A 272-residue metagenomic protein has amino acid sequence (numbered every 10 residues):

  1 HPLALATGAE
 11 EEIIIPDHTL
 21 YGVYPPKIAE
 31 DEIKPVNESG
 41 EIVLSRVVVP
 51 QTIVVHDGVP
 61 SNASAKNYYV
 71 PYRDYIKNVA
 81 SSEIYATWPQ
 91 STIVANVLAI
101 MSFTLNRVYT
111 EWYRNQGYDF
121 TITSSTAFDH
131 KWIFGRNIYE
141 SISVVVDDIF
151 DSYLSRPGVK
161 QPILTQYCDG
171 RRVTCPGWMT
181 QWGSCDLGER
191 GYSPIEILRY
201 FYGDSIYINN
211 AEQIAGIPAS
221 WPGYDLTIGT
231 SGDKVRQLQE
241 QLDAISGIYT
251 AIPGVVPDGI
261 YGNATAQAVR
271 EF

Functional and structural regions predicted by a protein language model:
H1-F272: Conserved, single-site charged/polar hotspot
